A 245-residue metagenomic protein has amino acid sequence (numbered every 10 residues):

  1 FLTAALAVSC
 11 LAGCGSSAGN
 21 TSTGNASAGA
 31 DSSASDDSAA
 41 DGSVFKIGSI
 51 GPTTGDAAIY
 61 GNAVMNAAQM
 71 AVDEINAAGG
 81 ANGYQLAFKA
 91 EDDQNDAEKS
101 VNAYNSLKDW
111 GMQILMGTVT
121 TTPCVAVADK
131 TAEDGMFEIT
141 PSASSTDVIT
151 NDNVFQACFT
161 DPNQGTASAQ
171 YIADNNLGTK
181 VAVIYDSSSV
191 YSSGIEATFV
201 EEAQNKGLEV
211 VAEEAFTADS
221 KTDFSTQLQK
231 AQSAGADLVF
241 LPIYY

Functional and structural regions predicted by a protein language model:
F1-A12: Sec-dependent bacterial lipoprotein signal peptides
L11-A34: Bacterial lipoprotein signal-peptidase II cleavage site
A39-D41, G48-Q69, E91-E98, V119-T122 (+2 more regions): Extracytoplasmic "Venus flytrap"
K46-I50, A87-A90, Q113-T118, M136-S142 (+4 more regions): Structural recognition of the beta-strand scaffold that forms the well-ordered cores of secreted hydrolase catalytic
I59-N82, A197-N205: Short, polar/charged alpha-helical segment
I59-V64, A78-D147, F216-A218, Y245: Beta-alpha junction/loop-to-helix N-cap segments that form part of ligand/metal-binding clefts
T121-A132, D223-Q229, A234-Y245: Hydrophobic alpha-helical
V154-A215, L238: An alpha-beta-alpha
